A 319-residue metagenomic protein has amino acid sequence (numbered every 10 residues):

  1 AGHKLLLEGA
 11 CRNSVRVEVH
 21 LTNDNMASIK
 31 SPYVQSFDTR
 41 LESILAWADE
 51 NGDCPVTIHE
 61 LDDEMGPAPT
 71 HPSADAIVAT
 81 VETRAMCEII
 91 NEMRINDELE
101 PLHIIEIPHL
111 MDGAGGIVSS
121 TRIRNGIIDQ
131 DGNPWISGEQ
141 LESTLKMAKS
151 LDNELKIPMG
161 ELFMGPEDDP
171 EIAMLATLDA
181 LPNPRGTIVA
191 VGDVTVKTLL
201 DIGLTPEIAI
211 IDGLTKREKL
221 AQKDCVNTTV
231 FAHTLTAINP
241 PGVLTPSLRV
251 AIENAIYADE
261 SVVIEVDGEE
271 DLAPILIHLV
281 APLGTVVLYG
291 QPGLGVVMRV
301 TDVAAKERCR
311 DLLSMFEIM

Functional and structural regions predicted by a protein language model:
A1-L162, I172, P182, D193-V196 (+5 more regions): Nucleotidyltransferase catalytic core that binds NTPs
A148-K306: Conserved mixed alpha/beta catalytic, RNA-binding, or beta-rich assembly cores of soluble enzyme, regulatory
F231, F316-M319: C-terminal, well-structured catalytic/ligand-binding subdomain of enzymes
